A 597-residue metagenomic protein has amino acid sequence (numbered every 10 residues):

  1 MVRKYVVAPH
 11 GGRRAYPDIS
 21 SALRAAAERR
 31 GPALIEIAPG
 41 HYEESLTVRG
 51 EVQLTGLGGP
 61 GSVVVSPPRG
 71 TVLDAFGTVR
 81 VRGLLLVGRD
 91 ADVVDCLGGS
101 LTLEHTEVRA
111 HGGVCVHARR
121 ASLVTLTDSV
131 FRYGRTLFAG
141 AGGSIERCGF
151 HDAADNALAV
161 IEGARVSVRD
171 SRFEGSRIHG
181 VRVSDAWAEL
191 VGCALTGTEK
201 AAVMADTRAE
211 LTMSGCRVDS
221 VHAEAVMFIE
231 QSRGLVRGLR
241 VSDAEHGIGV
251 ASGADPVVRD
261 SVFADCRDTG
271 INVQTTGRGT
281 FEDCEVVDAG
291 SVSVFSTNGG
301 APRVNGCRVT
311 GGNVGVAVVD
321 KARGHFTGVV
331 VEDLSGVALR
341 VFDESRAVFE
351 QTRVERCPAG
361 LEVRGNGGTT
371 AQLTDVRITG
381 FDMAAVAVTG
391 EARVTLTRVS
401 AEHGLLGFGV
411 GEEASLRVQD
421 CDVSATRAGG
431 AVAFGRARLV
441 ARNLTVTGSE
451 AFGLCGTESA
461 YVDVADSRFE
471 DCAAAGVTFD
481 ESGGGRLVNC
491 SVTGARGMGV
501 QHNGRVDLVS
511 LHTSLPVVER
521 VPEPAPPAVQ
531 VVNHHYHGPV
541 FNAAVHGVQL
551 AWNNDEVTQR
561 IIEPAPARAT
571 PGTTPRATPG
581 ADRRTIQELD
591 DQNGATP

Functional and structural regions predicted by a protein language model:
M1-E28: Right-handed parallel beta-helix/beta-solenoid
L23-A33, A75-V79: Beta-strand repeat architectures
Y42-T55, V63-L101, G112-A121, G365: Extracellular beta-strand-rich solenoid/capping regions of secreted or surface-exposed proteins that bind or remodel
E44-S45, L57, L84-D90, R109-G113 (+22 more regions): Surface-exposed loop/turn segments connecting beta-strands in extracellular beta-rich domains
Q53-G56, V79-R82, L101-H105, L123-L126 (+20 more regions): All-beta strand scaffolds that present successive hydrophobic residues in beta-strands
S122, V130-M204, A209: Solenoidal tandem-repeat scaffolds enriched in leucines and small polar residues
A194-V394, E402-G409: Core solenoid repeat modules with strong leucine/isoleucine-rich periodicity, prominently canonical LRR arrays but also
A495-P597: Long, low-complexity intrinsically disordered regions enriched in small/polar and proline/glycine residues
